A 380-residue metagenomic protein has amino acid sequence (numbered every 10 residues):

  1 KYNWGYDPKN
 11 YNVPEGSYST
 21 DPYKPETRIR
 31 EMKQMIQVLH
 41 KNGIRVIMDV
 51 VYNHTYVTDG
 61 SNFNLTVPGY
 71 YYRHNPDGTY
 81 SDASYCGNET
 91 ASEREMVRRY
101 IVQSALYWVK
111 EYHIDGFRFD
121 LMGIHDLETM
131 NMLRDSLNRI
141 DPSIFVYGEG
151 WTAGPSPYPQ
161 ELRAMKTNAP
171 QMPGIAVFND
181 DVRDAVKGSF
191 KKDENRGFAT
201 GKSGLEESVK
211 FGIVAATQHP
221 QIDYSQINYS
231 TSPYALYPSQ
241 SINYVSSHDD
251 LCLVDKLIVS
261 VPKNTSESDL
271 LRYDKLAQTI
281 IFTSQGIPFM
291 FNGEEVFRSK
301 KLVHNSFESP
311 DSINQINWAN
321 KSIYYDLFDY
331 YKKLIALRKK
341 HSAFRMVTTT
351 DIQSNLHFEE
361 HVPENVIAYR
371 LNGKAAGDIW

Functional and structural regions predicted by a protein language model:
K1, V50-D59, L121-D126, E149-G154 (+2 more regions): Short, solvent-exposed turn/loop segments enriched in Gly/Ser/Thr/Pro and often Arg
K1-Y112, H125-D141, F145, P157: Substrate-binding/active-site clefts of carbohydrate-active enzymes
Y11, L39, D49, W108 (+6 more regions): Conserved, mostly hydrophobic/aromatic
I36, A105-V109, R134, K210 (+3 more regions): Non-transmembrane alpha-helical segments in soluble domains of secreted/periplasmic/extracellular proteins
S92, R118-L121, S230-S232, S260-L271 (+1 more regions): Active-site rim elements
R134-D135, R139, S143-F297, F307 (+2 more regions): Conserved alpha/beta catalytic core and glycan-binding cleft of carbohydrate-active enzymes
S309-I316: Acyl/amide activation-and-transfer machinery of modular secondary-metabolite enzymes
N317-D351: Catalytic cores of secreted or luminal carbohydrate-active enzymes
